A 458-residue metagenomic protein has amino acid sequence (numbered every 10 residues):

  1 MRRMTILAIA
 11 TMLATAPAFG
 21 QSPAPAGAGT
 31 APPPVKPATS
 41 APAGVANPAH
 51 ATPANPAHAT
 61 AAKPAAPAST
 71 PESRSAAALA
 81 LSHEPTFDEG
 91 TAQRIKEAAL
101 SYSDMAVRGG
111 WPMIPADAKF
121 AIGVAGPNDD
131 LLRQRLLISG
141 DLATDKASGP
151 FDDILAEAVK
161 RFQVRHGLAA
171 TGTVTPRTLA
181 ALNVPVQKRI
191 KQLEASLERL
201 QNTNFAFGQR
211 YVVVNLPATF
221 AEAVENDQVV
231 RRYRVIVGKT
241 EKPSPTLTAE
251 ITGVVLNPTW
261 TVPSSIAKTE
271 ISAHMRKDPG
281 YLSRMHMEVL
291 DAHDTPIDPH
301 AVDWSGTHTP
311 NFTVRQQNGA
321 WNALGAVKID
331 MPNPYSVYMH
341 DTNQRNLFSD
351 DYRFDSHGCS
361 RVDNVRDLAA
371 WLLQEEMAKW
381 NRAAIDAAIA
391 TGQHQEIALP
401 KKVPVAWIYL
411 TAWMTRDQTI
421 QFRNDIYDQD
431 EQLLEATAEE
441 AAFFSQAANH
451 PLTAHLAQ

Functional and structural regions predicted by a protein language model:
R2-F19: Gram-negative bacterial Sec-dependent N-terminal signal peptides
M4-I6, V35, V45: Short hydrophobic transmembrane-like helices used for membrane targeting/insertion
I9-A10, A43, L368: Enrichment for repetitive, rod-forming helical segments
A10-L13, T39, A49: N-terminal regions of proteins, emphasizing targeting and processing segments when present
F19-T30, P34-T39, N47, N55 (+3 more regions): Well-ordered beta-sheet/strand-loop patches within structured domains
